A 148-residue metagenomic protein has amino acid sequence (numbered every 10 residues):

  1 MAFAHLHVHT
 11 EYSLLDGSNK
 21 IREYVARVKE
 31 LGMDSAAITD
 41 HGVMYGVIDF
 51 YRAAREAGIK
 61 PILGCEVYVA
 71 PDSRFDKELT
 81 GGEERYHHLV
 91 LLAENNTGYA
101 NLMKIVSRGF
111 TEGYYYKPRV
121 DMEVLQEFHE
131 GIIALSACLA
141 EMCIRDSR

Functional and structural regions predicted by a protein language model:
M1-E141, R145-R148: Phosphodiester-processing cores and adjacent nucleic acid-binding clamps
